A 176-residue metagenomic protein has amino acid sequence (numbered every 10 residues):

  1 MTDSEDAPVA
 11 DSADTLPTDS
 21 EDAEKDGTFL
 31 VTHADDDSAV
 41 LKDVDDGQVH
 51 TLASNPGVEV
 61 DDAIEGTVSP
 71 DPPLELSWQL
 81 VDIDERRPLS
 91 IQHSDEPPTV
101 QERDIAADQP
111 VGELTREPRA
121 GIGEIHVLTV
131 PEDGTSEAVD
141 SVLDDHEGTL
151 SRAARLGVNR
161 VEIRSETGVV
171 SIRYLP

Functional and structural regions predicted by a protein language model:
M1-P176: Acidic, polar-rich N-terminal leader regions of halophilic archaeal proteins
